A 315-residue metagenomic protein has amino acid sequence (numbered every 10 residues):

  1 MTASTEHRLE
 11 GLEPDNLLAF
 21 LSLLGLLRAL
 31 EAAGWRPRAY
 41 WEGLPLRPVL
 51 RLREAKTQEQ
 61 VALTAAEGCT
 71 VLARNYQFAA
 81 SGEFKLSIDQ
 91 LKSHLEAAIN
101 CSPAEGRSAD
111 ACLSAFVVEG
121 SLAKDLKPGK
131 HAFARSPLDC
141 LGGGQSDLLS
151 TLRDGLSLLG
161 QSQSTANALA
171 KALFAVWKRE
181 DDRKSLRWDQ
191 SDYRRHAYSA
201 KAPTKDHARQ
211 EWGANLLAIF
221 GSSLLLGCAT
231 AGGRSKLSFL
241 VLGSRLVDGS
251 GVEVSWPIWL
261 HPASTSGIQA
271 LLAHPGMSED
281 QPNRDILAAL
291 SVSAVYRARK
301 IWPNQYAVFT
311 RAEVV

Functional and structural regions predicted by a protein language model:
M1-F174, D192-R194, A218, L226 (+3 more regions): Conserved small-residue
T2, L9-P14, D206-R209, G213-L216 (+2 more regions): Elongated scaffolding segments in large macromolecular assemblies, built predominantly from amphipathic alpha-helices
W35, W41, W177, W188 (+3 more regions): A residue-identity detector for tryptophan
K130-A134, R179-H207, S223-L224, A229-K236: Short linear interaction motifs
L141, W177, A200, K205 (+1 more regions): Generic structural signal for short, flexible, solvent-exposed coil/loop and linker residues
L148, L152, L186-W188, W256: Generic structural hydrophobic/aromatic packing signal, biased to beta-strands
